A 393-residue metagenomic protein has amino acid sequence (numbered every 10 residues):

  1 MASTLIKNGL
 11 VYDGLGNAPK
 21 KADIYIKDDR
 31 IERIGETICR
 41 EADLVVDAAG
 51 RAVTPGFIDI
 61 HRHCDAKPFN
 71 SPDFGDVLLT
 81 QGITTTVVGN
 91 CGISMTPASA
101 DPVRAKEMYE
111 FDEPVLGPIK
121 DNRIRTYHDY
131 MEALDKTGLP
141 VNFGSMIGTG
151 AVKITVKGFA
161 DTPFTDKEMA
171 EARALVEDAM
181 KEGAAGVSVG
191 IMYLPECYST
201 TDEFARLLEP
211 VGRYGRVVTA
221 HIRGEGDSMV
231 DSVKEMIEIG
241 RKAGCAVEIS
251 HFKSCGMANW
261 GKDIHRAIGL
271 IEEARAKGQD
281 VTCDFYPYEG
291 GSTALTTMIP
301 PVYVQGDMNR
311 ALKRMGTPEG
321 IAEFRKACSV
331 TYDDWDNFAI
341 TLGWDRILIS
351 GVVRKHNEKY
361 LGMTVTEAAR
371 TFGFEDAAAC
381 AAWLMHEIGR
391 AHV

Functional and structural regions predicted by a protein language model:
M1-L5, V11-G56, P72: Histidine-rich, glycine-flanked metal-binding segment
G9, D29, G50, H61 (+6 more regions): Divalent metal-coordination and catalytic microenvironments
R40, A48-G117: Metal-associated gating/positioning segment near the N- to mid-region
R51, H61-D65, H221, H251 (+1 more regions): Histidine-centered divalent metal-coordination motifs
N70-F74, E168-D178, S232: Short, acidic/polar
K120-D129, L134: Core domains of carbohydrate- and sulfate-ester-processing enzymes
Y130-L134, L139-D166, A172-Y193, L208 (+3 more regions): Active-site neighborhoods of metal-dependent hydrolases
D178-E235: Divalent metal-binding pocket/active-site signature
